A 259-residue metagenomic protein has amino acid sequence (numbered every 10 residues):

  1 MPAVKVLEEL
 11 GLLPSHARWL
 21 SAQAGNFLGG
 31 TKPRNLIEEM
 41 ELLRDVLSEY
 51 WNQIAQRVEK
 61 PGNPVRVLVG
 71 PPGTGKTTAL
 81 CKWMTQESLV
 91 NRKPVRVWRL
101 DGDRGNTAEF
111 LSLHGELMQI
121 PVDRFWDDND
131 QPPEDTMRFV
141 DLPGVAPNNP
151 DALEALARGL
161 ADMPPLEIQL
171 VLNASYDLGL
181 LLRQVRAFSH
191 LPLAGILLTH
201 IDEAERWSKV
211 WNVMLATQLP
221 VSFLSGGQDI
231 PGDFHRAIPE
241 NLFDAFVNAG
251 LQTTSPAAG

Functional and structural regions predicted by a protein language model:
M1-V95, R99-A108, L113-P133, M137: Primarily NTPase-proximal linker/entry elements flanking Walker-type ATP/GTP-binding cores
A3, L7, M214-G259: NTP-binding/hydrolysis catalytic cores, primarily Walker-type P-loop NTPases
W19, P94-R96, P165-L172, S189-P231: Conserved beta-strand/loop subsegment of P-loop NTPase cores
W83, S112-E116, V185-S189, W211-A216 (+1 more regions): Short, solvent-exposed amphipathic alpha-helical segments in soluble enzyme and RNA/protein-processing domains
K93, T136-M137, P150-Y176: Inter-motif core of Ras-like GTPase G domains
G102-G105, G144-P147, A174-L178, I201-E205 (+1 more regions): Conserved nucleotide-binding/hydrolysis micro-motifs of P-loop NTPases
D135-P147: Conserved P-loop NTPase "ATPase switch" module shared by AAA+ and STAND
P147-L156, G179-R183, R206-K209: Conserved ATPase-coupling elements of RecA-like P-loop NTPase cores
